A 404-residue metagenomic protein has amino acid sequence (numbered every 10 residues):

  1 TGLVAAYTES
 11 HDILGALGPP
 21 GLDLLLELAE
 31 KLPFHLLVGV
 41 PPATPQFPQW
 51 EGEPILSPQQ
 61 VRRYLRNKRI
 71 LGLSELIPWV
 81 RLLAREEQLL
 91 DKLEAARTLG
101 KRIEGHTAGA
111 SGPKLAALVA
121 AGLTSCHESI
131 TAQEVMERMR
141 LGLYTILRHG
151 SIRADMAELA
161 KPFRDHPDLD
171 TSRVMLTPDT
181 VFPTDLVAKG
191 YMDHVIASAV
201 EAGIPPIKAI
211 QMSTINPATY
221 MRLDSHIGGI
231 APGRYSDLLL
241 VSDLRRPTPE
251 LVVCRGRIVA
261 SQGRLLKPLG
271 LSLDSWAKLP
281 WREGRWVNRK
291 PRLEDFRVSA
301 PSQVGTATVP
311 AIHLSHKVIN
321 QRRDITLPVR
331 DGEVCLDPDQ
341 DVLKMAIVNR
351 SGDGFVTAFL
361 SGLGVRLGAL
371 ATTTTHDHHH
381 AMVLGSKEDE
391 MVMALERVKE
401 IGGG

Functional and structural regions predicted by a protein language model:
G2, R138, K387: Residue-level signal for inorganic ion chemistry
L3-R102, P167-L169: Divalent-metal coordination cores built from histidine and acidic residues
A5, V187-G203, I207-G404: Active-site microenvironment of metallo-dependent hydrolases
D12, E51, S125, A199 (+1 more regions): Short, flexible active-site loop motifs that bind/organize anionic cofactors or intermediates
D23, E27, V38, Q59 (+3 more regions): Residues on a specific face of well-ordered alpha-helices
L25, L36-V40, V61, A96 (+8 more regions): Generic structural hydrophobic/aromatic packing signal, biased to beta-strands
L71-S213, T219-A231, L238, S242-D243 (+3 more regions): Active-site core of metal-dependent hydrolases
